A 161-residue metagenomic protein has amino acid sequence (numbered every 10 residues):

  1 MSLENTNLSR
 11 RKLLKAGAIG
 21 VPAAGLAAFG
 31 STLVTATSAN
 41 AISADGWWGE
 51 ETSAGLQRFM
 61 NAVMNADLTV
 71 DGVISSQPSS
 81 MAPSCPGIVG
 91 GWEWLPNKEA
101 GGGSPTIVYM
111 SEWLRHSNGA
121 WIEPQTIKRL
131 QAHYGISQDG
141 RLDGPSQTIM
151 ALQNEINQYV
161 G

Functional and structural regions predicted by a protein language model:
S2-G161: Cell-envelope/ECM-targeting effectors and their regulatory/trafficking segments
